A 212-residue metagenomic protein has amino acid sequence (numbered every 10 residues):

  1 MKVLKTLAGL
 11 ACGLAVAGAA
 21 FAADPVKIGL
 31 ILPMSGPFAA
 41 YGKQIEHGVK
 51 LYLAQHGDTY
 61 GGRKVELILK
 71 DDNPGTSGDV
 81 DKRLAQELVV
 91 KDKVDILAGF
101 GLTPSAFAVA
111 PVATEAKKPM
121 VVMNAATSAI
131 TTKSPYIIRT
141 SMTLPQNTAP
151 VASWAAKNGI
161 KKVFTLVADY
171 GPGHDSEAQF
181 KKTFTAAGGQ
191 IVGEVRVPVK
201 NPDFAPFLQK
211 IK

Functional and structural regions predicted by a protein language model:
M1-A22: Gram-negative bacterial Sec-dependent N-terminal signal peptides
A20-L30, D58-E66, A155-K161: Immediate post-signal peptide segment of exported/extracytoplasmic ligand-binding proteins
P25-Q44, F100-G101, K162-L166: Short beta-strand segments enriched in small/hydrophobic residues
Y41-G61, A178-A186: Short, polar/charged alpha-helical segment
K43-I45, Q55, T59-T131, T140 (+1 more regions): Beta-alpha junction/loop-to-helix N-cap segments that form part of ligand/metal-binding clefts
I45-G48, S105, N147, S176: Hydrophobic alpha-helical membrane-association signature
R83, T127-A129, K133-K212: Extracellular/periplasmic Venus flytrap/periplasmic-binding protein
